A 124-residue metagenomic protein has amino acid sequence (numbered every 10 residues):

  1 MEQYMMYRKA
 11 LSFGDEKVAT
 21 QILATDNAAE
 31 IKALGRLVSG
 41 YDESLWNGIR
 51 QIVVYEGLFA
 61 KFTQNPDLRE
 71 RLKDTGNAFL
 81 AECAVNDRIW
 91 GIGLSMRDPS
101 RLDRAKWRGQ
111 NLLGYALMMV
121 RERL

Functional and structural regions predicted by a protein language model:
M1-L124: Charged, low-complexity intrinsically disordered segments
